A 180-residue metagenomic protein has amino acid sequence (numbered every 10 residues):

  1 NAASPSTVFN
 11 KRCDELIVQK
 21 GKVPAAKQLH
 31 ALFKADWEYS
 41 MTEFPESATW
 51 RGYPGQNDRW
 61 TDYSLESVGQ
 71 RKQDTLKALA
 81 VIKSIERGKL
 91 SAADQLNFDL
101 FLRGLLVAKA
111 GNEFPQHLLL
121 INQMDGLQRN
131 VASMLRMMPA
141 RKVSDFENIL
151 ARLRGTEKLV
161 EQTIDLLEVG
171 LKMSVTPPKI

Functional and structural regions predicted by a protein language model:
A2-I180: Membrane-proximal, proline-rich intrinsically disordered regions
